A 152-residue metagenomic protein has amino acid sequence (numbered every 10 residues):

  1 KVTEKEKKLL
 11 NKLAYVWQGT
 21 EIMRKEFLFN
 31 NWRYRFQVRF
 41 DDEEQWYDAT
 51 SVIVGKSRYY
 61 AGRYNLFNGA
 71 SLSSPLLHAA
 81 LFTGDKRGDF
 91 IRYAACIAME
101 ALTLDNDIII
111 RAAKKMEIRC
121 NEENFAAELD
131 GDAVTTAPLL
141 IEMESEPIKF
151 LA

Functional and structural regions predicted by a protein language model:
K1-A152: Long C-terminal subdomains/extensions of small-metabolite kinases
